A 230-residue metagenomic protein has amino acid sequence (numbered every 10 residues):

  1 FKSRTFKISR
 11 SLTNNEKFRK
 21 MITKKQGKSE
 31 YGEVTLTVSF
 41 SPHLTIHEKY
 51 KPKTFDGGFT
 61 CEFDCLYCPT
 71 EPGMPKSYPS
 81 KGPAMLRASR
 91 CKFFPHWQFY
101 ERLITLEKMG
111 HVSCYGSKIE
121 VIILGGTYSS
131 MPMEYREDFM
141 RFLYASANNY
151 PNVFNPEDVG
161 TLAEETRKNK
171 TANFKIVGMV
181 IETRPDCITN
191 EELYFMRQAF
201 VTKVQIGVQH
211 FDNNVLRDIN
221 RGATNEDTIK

Functional and structural regions predicted by a protein language model:
F1-Q98, R102-N155: Flexible, acidic/Gly-rich N-terminal and inter-domain linker regions that tether and position cofactor-handling modules
S77-E101, V121, G125-K230: Conserved non-cysteine loop/helix-boundary elements of the Radical SAM core domain that shape
